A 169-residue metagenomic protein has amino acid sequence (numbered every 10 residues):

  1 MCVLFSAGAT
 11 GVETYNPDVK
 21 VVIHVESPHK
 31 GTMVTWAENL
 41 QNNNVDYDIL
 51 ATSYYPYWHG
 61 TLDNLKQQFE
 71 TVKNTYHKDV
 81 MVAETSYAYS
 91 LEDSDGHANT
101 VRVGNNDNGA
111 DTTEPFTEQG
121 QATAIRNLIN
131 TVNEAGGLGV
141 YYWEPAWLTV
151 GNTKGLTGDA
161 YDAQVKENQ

Functional and structural regions predicted by a protein language model:
M1, S27, A51-H59, A110-Q119: The substrate-binding groove and active-site-proximal loops of carbohydrate-active enzymes, especially glycoside
M1-L40, V45, G60-Q67, T157-A163: Active-site cleft segment of glycoside hydrolase catalytic domains centered on the general acid/base Glu
G8, L50, E84, Q121 (+1 more regions): Conserved, mostly hydrophobic/aromatic
Y15-P17, Y76, A135: Helix C-cap/helix->beta junction micro-motif
I23-E26, M33-D63, T71, K78-S90 (+1 more regions): Aromatic- and acid-rich polysaccharide-binding/catalytic face of secreted or lumenal carbohydrate-active enzymes
L40-T52, D111, P115, N130-L138: Structural recognition of alpha->loop->beta junctions
T71-N74, S90-N106, A110-N127, T131 (+2 more regions): Aromatic-rich peripheral "rim/lid" segments of glycoside hydrolase catalytic domains that contact and position glycan
